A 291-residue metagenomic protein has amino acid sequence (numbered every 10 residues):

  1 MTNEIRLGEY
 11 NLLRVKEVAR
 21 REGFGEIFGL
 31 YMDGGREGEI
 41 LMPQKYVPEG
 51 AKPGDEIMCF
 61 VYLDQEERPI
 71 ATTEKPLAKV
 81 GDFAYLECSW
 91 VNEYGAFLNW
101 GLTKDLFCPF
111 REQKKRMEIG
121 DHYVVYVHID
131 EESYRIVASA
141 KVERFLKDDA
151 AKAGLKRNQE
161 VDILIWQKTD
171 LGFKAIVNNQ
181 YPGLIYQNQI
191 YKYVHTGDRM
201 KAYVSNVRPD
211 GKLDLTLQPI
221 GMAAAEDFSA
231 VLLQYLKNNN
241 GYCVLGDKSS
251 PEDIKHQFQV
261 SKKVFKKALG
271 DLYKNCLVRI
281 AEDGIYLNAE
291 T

Functional and structural regions predicted by a protein language model:
M1-T291: Single-stranded RNA-binding regions, centering on S1/OB-family and related RNA-binding modules
